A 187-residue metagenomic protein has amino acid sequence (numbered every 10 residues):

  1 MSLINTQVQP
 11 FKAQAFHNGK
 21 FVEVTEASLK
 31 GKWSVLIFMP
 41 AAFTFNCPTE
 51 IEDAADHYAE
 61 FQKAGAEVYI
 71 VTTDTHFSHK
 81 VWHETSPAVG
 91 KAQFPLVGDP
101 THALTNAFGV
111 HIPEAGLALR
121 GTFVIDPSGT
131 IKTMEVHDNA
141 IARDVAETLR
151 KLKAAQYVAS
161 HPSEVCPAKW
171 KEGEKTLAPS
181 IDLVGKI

Functional and structural regions predicted by a protein language model:
M1-I187: Chalcogenol-based redox active-site neighborhoods
